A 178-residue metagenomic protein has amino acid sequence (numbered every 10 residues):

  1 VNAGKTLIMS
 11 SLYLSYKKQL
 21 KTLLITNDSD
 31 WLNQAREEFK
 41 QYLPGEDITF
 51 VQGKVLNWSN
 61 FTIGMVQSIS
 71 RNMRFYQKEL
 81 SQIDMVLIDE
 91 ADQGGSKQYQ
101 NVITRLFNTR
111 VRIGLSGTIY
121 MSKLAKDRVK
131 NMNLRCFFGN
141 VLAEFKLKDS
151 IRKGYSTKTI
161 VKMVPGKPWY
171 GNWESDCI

Functional and structural regions predicted by a protein language model:
V1-Y13: Walker A/P-loop
N2, Q67-S70, D89-Q93: Catalytic acidic motif of RecA-like/P-loop NTPases
L14-K18, T22, S29-K54: Conserved helix-turn-beta segment of the N-terminal RecA-like "Helicase ATP-binding" lobe in SF1/SF2 helicases
L24, T62-M65, R110-G117: Structural recognition of the conserved hydrophobic beta-strand(s) that form the central parallel beta-sheet of P-loop
L32-Q34, R71-N72, M121-R128: Switch/connector loops and helix/strand junctions flanking conserved nucleotide-binding motifs in nucleotide-processing
K40-F75: Inter-Walker segment of RecA-like/P-loop motor cores
D84-M85, E90-T159: Post-DEXD/H (motif II) to motif III coupling segment of the RecA-like Helicase ATP-binding lobe
E174-I178: Conserved helicase/translocase motor-coupling segment
